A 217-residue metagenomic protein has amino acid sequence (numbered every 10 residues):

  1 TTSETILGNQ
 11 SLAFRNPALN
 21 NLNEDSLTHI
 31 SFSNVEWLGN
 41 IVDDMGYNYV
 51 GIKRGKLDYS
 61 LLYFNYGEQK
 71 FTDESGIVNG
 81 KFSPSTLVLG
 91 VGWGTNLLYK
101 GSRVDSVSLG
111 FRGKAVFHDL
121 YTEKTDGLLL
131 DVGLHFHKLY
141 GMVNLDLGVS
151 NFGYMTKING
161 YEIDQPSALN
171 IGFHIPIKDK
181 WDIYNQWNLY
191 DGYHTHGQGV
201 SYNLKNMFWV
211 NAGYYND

Functional and structural regions predicted by a protein language model:
T1-D217: Subset of outer-membrane beta-barrel
